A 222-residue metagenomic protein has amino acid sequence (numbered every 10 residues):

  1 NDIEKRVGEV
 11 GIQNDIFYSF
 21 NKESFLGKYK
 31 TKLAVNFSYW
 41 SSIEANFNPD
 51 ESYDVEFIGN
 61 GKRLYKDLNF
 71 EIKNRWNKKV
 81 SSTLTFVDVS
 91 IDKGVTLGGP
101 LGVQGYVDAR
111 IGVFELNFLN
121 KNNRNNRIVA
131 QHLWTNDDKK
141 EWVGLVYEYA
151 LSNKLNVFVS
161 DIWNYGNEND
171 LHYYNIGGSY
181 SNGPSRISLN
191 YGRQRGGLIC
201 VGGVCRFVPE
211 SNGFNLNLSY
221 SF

Functional and structural regions predicted by a protein language model:
N1-F222: Exposed, low-structure sequence patches enriched in small/polar residues
